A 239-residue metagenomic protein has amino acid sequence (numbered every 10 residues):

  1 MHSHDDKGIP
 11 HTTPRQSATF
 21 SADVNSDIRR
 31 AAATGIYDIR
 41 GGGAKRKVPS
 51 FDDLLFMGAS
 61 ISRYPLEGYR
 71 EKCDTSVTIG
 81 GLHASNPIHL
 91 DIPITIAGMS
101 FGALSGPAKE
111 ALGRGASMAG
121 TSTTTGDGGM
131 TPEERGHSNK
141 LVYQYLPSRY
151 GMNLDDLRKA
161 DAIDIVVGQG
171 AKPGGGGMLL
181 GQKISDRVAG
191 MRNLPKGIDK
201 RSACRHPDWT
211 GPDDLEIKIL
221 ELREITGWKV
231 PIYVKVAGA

Functional and structural regions predicted by a protein language model:
M1-I94, G98, A103-S117, T121-S122 (+4 more regions): Conserved, well-structured core domains of diverse proteins
R114, R135-H137, R149-A239: Alpha/beta enzyme core
T123-G126, Y143, I165, V234: General beta-strand structural signal in soluble alpha/beta enzymes
H137-Y143: Short low-complexity, flexible loop/linker segments enriched in glycine and/or proline with clustered acidic
